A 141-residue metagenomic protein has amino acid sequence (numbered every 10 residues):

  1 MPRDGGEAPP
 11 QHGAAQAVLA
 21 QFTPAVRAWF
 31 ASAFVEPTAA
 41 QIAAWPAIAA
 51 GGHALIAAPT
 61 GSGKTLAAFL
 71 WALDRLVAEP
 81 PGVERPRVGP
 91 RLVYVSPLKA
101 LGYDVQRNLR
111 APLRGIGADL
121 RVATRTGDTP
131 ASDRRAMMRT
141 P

Functional and structural regions predicted by a protein language model:
M1-A43, G52-H53: Helicase-associated low-complexity/disordered flanking segments
F34-P141: Conserved P-loop/Walker A NTP-binding site and adjacent catalytic elements of P-loop NTPases
